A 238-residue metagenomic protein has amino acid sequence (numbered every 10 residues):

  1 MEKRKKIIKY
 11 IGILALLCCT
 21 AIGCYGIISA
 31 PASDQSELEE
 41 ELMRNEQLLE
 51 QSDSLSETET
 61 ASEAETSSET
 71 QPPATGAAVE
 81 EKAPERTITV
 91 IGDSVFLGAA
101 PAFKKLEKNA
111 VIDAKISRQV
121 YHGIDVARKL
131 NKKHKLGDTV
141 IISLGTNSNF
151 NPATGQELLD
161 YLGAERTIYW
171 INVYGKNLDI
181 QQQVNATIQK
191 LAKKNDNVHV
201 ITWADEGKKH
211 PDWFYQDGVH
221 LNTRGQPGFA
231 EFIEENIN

Functional and structural regions predicted by a protein language model:
M1-T87, K133-L136, N195: N-terminal secretory targeting modules
A32, N185-N238: Catalytic His-Asp segment of secreted/periplasmic serine-dependent ester chemistry enzymes
E81-T154, G175-Q182, A186: Conserved SGNH/GDSL esterase-like catalytic core that processes O-acyl groups on lipids and polysaccharides
T89-I91, Y169, H199-I201: Hydrophobic/aromatic beta-strand patches that form the interior of the parallel beta-sheet core in alpha/beta enzyme
A100, K104, K108, K132 (+5 more regions): Sec-exported extracytoplasmic/periplasmic mature domains
L136-T154, Y161, K194-H199, G218-G228: A broadly tuned preference for mixed-charge, low-complexity surface segments
L159-N185, D205-G207: Active-site segments of SGNH/GDSL-like serine hydrolases that catalyze O-acetyl group transfer/hydrolysis on lipids
